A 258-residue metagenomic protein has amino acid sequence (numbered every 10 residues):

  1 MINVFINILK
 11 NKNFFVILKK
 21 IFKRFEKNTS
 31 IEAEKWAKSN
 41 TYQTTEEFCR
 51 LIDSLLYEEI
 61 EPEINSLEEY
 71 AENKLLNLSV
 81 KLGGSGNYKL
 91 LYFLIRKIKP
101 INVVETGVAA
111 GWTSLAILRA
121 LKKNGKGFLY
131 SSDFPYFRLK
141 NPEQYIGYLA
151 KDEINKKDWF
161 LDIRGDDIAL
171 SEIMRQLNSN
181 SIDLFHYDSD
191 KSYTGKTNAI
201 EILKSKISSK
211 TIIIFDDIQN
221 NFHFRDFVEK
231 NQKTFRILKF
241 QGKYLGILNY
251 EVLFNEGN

Functional and structural regions predicted by a protein language model:
M1-E58: Membrane-proximal basic amphipathic "stem/tether" segments
K10-N11, S54-E58, P62, K157 (+2 more regions): Polar helix-capping/helix-linker motif
K12, Q43-E46, E58, P62-N65 (+4 more regions): Generic alpha-helical secondary structure signal
A33-E47, I60-A71, G147-E153, R175-S179: Short charge-dense sequence patches
I52-G86, F93-K97: Class I SAM-dependent transferase core
N77, L82, Y88-N258: S-adenosylmethionine/decaboxylated-SAM
